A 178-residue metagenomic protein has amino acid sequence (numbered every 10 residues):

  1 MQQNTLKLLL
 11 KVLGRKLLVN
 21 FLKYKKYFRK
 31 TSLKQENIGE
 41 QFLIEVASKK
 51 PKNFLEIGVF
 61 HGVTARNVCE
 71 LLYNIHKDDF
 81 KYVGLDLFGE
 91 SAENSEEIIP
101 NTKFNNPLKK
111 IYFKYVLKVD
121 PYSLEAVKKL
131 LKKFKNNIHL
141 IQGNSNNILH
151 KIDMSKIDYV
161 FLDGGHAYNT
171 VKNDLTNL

Functional and structural regions predicted by a protein language model:
M1-K34: Membrane-proximal basic amphipathic "stem/tether" segments
Y27-K30, Q35-L178: S-adenosylmethionine/decaboxylated-SAM
